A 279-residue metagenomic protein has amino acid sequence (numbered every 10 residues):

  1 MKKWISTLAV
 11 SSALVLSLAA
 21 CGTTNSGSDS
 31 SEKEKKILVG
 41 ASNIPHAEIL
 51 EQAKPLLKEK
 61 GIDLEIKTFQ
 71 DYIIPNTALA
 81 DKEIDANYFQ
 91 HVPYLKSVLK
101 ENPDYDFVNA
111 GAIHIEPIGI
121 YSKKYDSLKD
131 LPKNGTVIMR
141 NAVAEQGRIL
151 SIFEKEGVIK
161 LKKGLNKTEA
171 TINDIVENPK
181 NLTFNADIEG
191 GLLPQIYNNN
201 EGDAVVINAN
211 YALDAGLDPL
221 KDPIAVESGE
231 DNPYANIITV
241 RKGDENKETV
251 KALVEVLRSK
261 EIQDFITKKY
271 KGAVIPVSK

Functional and structural regions predicted by a protein language model:
L16-A20: C-terminal motif of bacterial Sec signal peptides marking the signal peptidase cleavage site
G22-T24: Bacterial signal peptide processing site
S31-I44, I62-T68, T136-V137: Short, well-ordered beta-strand elements
I44, D71-Y72, K82, N87-K96 (+3 more regions): Beta->alpha turn/N-cap motifs
K67-T77, N166-Q195: Short helix-initiation/N-cap motifs at beta->coil->alpha
A110-I159, Q263: A conserved helix-loop-strand patch within extracytoplasmic ligand-binding domains of the periplasmic binding
G111-Y121, L213-E255, P276-K279: Periplasmic-binding protein-like
E145-E154, T249, L257-V277: Periplasmic-binding protein-like
